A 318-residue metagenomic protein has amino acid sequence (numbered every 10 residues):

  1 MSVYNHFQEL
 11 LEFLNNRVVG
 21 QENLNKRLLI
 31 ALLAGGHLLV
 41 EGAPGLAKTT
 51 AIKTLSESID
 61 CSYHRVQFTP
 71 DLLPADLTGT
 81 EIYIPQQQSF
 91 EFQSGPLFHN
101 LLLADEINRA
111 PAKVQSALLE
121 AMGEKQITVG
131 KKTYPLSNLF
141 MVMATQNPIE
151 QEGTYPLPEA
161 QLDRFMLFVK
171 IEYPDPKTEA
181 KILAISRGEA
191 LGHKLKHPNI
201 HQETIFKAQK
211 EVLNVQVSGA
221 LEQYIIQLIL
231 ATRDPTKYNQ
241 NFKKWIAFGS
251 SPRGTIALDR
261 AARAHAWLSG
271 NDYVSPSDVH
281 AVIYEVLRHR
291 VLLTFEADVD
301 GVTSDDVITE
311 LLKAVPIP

Functional and structural regions predicted by a protein language model:
V3-Y4, R17-V18, T154, F168-F242 (+4 more regions): Conserved C-terminal "switch" segment of AAA+ ATPases
Y4-L46: Pre-Walker A (pre-P-loop) alpha-helix and adjacent loop at the N terminus of AAA/AAA+ ATPase modules, a conserved
R27-I30, Y83-L103, K132: Conserved alpha-helical scaffold flanking the Walker A/P-loop in AAA+ ATPase domains
L32-T69: Walker A/P-loop
L38, L102, F140: Conserved beta-strand position immediately N-terminal to the Walker
G42, D105-E106, A117: Walker B catalytic acidic pair
I84-Q88, E106, A110, V114 (+2 more regions): Canonical AAA+ ATPase core
T236-P318: C-terminal engagement/docking regions of AAA+ P-loop ATPases
